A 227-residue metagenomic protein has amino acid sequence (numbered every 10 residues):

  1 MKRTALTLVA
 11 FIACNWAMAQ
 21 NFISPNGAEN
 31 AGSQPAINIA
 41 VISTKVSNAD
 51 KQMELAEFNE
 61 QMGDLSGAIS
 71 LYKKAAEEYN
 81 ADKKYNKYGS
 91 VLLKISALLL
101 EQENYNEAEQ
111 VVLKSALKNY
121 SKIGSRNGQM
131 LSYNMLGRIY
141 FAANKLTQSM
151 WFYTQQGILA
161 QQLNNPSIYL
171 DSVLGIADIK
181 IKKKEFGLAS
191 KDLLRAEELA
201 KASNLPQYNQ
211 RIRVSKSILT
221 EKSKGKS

Functional and structural regions predicted by a protein language model:
M1-S227: Intrinsically disordered, low-complexity regions
